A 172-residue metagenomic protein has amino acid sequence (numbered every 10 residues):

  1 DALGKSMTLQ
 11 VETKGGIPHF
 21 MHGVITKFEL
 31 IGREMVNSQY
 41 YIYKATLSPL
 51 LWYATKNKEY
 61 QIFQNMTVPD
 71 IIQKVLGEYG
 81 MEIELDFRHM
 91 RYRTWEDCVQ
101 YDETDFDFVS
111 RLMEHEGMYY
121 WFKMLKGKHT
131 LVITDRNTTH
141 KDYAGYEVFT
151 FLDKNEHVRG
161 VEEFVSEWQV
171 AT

Functional and structural regions predicted by a protein language model:
D1-T172: Amphipathic alpha-helical and helix-coil boundary elements used as assembly and membrane-proximal scaffolds
